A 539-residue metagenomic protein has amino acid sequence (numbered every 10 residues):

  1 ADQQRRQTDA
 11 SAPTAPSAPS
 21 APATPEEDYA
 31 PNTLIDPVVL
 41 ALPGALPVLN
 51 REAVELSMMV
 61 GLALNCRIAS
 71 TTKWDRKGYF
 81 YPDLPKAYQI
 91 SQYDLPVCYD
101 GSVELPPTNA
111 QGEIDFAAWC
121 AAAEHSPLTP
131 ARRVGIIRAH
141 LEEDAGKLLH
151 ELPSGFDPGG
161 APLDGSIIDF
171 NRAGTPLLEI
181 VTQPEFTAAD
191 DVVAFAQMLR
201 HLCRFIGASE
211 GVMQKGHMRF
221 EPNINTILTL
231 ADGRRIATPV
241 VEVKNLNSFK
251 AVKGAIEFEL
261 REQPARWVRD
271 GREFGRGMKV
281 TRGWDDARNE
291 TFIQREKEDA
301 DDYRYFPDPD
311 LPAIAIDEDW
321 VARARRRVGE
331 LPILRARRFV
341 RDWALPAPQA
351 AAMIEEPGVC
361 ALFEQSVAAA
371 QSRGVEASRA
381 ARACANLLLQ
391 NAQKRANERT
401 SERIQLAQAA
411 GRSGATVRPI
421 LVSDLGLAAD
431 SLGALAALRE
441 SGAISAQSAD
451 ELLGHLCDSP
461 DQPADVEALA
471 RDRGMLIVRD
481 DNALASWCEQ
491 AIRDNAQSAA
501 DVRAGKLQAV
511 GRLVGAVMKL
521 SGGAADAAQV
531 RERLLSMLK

Functional and structural regions predicted by a protein language model:
A1-E330, R341, A347, A369-E376 (+3 more regions): Basic, nucleic-acid-interacting segments
G216-T229, V340-A368, A381-R399, L427-G433 (+2 more regions): Core structural elements
F258, N386-Q390, K394, H455 (+3 more regions): Short, residue-level hotspots on alpha-helical faces of the histone-fold and other alpha-helical interaction modules
A368-C384, A443-I444, A504-Q508: Structural motif
A377-C384, N391-A407, G411, V417-L425 (+2 more regions): M16/insulysin-pitrilysin zinc metalloprotease superfamily fold
I404-L406, T416-G433, A443-L520: Strongly charged, low-complexity linkers/loops
S521-A527: Short, basic interhelical loop/turn and adjoining N-cap of the next helix at nucleic-acid- or acidic-partner-contacting
A528, E532-K539: A carboxyl-terminal module marker
